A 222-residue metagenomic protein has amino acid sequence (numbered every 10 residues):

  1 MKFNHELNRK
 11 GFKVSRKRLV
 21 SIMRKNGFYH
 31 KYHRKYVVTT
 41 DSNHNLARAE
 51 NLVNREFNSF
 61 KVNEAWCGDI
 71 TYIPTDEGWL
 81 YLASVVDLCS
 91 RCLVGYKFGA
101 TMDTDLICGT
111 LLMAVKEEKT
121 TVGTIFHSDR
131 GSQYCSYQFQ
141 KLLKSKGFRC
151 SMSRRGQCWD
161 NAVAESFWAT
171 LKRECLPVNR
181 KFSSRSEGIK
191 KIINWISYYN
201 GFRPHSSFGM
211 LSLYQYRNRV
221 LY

Functional and structural regions predicted by a protein language model:
M1-K61, Q157, S212-V220: Basic, flexible linker segments flanking DNA-binding modules in nucleic acid-interacting mobile-element proteins
F3, L19, M23, V53 (+12 more regions): Mobile genetic element proteins and their domesticated derivatives, centered on retroelements and DNA transposons
R9-F12, F57-S59, T75-D76, R130 (+2 more regions): Conserved, non-catalytic sequence blocks in retroelement Pol enzymes and Pol-derived host proteins
T39-S42, S128-R130, S136-F139, C150-K172 (+2 more regions): RNase H-like two-metal-ion nuclease catalytic core shared by retroviral integrases and related mobile-element nucleases
R55, S59-V94, A100-M102: An active-site-proximal beta-strand-loop segment
G78, Y96-T120, C135: Active-site beta-loop-alpha junctions of metal-dependent nucleic acid enzymes, especially the RNase H-like/DDE
S90-Y96, C150-S153, P177-N179: Short small-residue beta-strand/loop micro-motif enriched in glycine and branched aliphatics
K144-F148, T170-Y222: C-terminal domain-tail junction helix/linker
